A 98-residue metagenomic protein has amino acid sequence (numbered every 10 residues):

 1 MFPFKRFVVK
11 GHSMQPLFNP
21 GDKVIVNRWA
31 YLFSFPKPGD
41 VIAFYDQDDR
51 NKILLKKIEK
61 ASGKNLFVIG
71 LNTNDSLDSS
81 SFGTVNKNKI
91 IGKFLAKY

Functional and structural regions predicted by a protein language model:
M1-Y98: Extended hydrophobic leader/signal-anchor segments used for secretion and membrane insertion
